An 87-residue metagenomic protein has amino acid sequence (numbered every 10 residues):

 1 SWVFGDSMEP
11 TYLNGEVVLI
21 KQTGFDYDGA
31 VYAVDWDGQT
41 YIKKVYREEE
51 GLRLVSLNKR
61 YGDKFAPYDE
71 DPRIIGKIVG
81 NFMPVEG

Functional and structural regions predicted by a protein language model:
S1-G87: Acidic/glycine-rich C-terminal interaction modules and beta/coil loop segments that lie outside canonical DNA-binding
